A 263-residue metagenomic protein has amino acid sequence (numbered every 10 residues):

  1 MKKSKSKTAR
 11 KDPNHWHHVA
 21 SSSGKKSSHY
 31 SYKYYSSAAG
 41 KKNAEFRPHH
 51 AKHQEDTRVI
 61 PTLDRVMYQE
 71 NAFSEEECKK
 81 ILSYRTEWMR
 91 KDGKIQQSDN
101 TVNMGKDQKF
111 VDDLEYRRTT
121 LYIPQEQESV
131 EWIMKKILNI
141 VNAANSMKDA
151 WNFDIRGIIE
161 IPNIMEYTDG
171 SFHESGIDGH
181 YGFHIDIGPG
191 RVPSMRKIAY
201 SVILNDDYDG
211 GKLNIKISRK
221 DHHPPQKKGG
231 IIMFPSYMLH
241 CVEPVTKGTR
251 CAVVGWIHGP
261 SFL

Functional and structural regions predicted by a protein language model:
M1-I231, Y237-L263: Fe(II)/2-oxoglutarate oxygenase catalytic core
